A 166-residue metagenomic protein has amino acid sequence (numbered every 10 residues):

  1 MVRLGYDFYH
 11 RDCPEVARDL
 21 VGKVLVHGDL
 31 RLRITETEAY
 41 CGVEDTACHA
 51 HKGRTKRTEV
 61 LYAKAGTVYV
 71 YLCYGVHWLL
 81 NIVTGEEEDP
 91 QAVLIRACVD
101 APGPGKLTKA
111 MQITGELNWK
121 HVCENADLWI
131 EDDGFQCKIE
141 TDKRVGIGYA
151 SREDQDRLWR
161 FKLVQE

Functional and structural regions predicted by a protein language model:
M1-E166: Conserved, well-structured core segments that form or line functional sites
